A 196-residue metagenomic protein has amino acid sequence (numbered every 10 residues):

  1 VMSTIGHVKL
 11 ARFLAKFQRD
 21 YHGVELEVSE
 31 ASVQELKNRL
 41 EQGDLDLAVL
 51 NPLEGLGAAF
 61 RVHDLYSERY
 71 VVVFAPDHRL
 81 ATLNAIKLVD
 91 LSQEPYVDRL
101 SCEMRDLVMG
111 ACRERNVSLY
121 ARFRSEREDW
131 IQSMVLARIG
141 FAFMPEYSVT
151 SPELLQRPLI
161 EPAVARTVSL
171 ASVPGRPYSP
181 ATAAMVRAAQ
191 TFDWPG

Functional and structural regions predicted by a protein language model:
V1-L56, R124-R127: Central regulatory/effector-binding core of bacterial HTH transcription factors
K9, P158-G196: A late-sequence structural motif
G23-E27, S118-R122, T167-S169: Residues at or immediately flanking beta-strands
S32-K37, E41-L45, N51, S101-L155: Hydrophobic hinge/microswitch elements
K37-N38, H63, V89, Q132-S133 (+1 more regions): Alpha-helical segments flanking ligand/cofactor-binding loops in enzyme cores
A59-Y70, F74-Y96, P180: Flexible hinge/capping segments at coil-to-helix
R61-V71, A142-E146, E153-V168: Short beta-strand->loop
E94-R115, Y178-V186, G196: Secondary-structure junction motif
